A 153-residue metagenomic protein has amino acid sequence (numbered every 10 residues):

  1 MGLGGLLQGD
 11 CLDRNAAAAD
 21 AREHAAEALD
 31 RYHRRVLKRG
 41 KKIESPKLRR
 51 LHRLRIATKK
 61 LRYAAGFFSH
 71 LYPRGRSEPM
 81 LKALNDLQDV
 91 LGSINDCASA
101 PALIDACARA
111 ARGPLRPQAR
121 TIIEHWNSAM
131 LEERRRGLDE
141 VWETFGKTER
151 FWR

Functional and structural regions predicted by a protein language model:
M1-R153: Cationic, histidine-enriched alpha-helical/coil surfaces that engage anionic ligands
